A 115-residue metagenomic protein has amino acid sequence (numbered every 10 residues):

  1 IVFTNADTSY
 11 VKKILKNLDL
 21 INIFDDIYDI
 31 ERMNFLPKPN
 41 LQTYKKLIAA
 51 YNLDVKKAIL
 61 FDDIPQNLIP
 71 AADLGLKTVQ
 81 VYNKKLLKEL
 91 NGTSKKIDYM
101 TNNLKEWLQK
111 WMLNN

Functional and structural regions predicted by a protein language model:
T4: Conserved phosphate-coupling serine/threonine residues in phosphotransfer and NTP-handling enzymes
K12-N115: Asp-based, Mg2+/Mn2+-dependent phosphohydrolase catalytic module
